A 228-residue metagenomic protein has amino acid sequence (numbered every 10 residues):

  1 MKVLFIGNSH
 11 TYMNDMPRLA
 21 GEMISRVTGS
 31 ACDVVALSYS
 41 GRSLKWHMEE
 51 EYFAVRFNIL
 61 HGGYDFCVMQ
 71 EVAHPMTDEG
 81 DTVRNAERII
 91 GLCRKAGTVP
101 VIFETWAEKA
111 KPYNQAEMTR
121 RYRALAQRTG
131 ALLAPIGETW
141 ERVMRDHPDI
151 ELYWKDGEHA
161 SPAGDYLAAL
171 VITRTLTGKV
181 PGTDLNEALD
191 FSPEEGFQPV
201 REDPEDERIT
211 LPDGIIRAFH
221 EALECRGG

Functional and structural regions predicted by a protein language model:
M1-K2, T98: Secondary-structure boundary/capping motif
K2-I6, H10-V83: Conserved SGNH/GDSL esterase-like catalytic core that processes O-acyl groups on lipids and polysaccharides
H10-N14, P112, I209, D213: Generic detection of long, well-ordered alpha-helical segments
A31-R42, R128-A134, G157, E205-T210: Short, exposed beta-strand "edge-strand" segments with a Pro/Gly-rich flavor and a Y/T-containing core
A54, E117, R121, T210-A218: Exposed alpha-helical structural elements
R56-Y166, L170-T175, K179-N186: Alpha-helical cap/lid subdomain in secreted, periplasmic, or secretory-pathway luminal O-acyl-processing enzymes
L170-G228: Conserved catalytic region of serine esterases and O-acyltransferases that act on ester linkages in lipids
